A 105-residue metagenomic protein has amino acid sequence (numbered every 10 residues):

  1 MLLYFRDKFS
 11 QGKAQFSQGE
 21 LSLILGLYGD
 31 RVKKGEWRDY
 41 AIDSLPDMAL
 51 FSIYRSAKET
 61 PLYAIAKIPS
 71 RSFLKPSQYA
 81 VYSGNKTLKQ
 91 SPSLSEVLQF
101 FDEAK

Functional and structural regions predicted by a protein language model:
L2, F9, P61-K86: Short aromatic-glycine-(Arg/Gly/Cys) micro-motifs in beta-strand/loop hairpins
L2-L50: Negatively charged, low-complexity tracts enriched in Asp/Glu with abundant Ser/Thr
P46-A49, S56-P61: Short, charged/polar surface micro-motifs in flexible loops or helix N-caps
S52-Y54, Y79-A80: Residue-level detector of beta-strand face positions
F73-K105: Short, compact, well-ordered microdomains
